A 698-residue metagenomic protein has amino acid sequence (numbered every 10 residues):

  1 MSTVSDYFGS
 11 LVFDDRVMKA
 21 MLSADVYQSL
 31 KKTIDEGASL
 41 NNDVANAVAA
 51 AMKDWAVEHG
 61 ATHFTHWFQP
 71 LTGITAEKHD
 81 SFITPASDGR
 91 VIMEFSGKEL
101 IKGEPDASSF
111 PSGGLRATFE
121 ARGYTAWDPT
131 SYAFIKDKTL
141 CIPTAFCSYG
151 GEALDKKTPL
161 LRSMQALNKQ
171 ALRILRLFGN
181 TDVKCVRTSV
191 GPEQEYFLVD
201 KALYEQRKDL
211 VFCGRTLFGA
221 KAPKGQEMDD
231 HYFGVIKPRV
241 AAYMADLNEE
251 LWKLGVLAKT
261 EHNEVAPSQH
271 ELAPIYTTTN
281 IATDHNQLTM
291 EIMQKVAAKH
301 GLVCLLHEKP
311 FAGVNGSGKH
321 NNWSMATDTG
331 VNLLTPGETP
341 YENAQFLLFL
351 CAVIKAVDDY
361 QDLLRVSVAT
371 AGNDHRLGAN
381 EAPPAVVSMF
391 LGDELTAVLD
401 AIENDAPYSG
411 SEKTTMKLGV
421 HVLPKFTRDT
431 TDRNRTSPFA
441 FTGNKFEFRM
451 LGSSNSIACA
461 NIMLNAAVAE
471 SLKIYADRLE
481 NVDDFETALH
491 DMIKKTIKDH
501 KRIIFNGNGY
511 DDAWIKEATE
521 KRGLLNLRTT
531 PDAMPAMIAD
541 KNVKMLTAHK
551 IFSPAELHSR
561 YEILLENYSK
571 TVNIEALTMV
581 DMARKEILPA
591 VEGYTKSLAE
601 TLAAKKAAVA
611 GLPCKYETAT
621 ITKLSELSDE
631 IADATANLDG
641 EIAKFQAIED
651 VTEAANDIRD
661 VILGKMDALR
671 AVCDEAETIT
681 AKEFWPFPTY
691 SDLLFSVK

Functional and structural regions predicted by a protein language model:
M1-Y27, N41, R122-I142, T442 (+1 more regions): Catalytic pocket of metal/acid-base enzymes, prominently hydrolases
S2-D14, T33-D35, E152, P223-Y232: Gly-rich Lys/Arg/Thr-decorated short loops/hinges at beta-loop-alpha junctions or inter-strand turns that position
Y7-E120: Active-site core of metal-dependent hydrolases
V44, F68, S96, P274 (+5 more regions): Active-site proximal loops enriched in glycine and acidic residues that flank catalytic Cys/His/Asp and coordinate
V44-V48, F68-P70, K98-E99, F146 (+4 more regions): Active-site-proximal loop/turn and secondary-structure-junction residues that shape catalytic pockets, frequently
G73-D88, S108, G113, R207 (+5 more regions): Short linear, low-complexity motifs centered on an aromatic residue
A121-L306, N315-G318, M325-E562: Glycine-rich, acidic/polar active-site loops that bind/position phosphate-bearing ligands
I493, K498-K698: C-terminal amphipathic alpha-helical interaction region
